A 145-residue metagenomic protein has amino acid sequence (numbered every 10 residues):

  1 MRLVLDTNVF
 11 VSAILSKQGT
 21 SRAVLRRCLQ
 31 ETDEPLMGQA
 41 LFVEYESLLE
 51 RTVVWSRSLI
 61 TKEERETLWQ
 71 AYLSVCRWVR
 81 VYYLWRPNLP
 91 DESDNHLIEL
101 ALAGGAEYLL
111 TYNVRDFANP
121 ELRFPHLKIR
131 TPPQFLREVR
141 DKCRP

Functional and structural regions predicted by a protein language model:
M1-M37: Short, well-structured N-terminal submotif of metal-dependent ribonuclease cores
T7-V9, A40, Y112-V114: A short beta-strand-to-loop transition that corresponds to the Sensor-1 phosphate-sensing loop of AAA+ P-loop ATPases
I14-L15, L49, E121, R140: Short, flexible helix/strand-to-coil boundary loops that buttress conserved ligand/catalytic motifs in alpha/beta
R27-L84: PIN-domain endoribonuclease scaffold, especially VapC-family toxins
V43-E44, W85-N88, F135-V139: A short acidic, often aromatic-flanked loop/helix-cap motif at beta-alpha or helix-coil junctions that lines enzyme
L73-L109, V114: Active-site neighborhoods of divalent-metal-dependent phosphate/nucleic-acid chemistry enzymes
N95, L102-Y108, V114-P145: Acidic, PIN/NYN-like endoribonuclease modules and their adjacent C-terminal/linker elements
